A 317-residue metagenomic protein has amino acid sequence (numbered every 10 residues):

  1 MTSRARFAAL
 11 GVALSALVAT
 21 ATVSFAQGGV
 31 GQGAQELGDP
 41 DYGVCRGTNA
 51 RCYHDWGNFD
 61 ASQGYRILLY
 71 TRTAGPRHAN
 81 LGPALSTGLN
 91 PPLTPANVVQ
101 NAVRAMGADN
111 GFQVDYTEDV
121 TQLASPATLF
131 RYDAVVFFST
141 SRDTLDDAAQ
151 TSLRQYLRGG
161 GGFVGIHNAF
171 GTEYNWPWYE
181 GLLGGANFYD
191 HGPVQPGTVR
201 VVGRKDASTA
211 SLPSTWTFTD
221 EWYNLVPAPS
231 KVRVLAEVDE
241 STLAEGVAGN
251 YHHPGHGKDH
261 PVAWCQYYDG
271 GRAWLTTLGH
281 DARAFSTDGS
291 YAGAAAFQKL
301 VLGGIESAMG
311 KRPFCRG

Functional and structural regions predicted by a protein language model:
T2-F25: Secretory targeting and sorting signals
G28-R131, I305, P313: Aromatic-Pro/Gly-enriched surface loop or interdomain linker that acts as a lid/target-recognition segment
D41-Y53, G185, Y189-L275: Catalytic beta-strand/loop cores that center a nucleophilic Ser/Cys/Thr and support acyl-enzyme chemistry
N58-G64, A108, A127-R131, L145-D147 (+7 more regions): Extracellular/periplasmic catalytic domains that process cell-envelope and extracellular macromolecules
R66-T71, Q113-T117, D133-S139, L157 (+4 more regions): Structural recognition of the beta-strand scaffold that forms the well-ordered cores of secreted hydrolase catalytic
T73-R77, V120-L123, T140-T144, F163 (+6 more regions): Solvent-exposed loop/turn segments at secondary-structure junctions within structured extracellular/periplasmic domains
F137, R142-S214: A glycine-rich, often tryptophan-bearing local segment used as a flexible ligand/cofactor-contacting loop or short
A282-A296: A short acidic/glycine-rich loop-to-helix N-cap element
